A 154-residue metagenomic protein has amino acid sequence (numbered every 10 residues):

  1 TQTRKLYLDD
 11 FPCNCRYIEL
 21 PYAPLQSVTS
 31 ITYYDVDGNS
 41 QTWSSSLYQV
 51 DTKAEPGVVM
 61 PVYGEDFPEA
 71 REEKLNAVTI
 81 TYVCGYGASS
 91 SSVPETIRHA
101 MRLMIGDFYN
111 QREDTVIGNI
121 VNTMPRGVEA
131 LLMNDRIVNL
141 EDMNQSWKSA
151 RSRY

Functional and structural regions predicted by a protein language model:
T1-Y154: Divalent metal-cofactor coordination and adjacent catalytic microenvironments
